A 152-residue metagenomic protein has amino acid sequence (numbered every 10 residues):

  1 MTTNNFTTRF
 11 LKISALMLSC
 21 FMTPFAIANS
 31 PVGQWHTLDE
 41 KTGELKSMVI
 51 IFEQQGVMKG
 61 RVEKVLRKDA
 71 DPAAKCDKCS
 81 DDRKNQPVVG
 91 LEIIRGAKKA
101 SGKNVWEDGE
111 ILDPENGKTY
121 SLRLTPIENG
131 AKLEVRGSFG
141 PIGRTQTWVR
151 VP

Functional and structural regions predicted by a protein language model:
T2-M17: Bacterial N-terminal signal peptides that target proteins for export
P24-A28: Sec/Tat signal peptide C-region and signal peptidase I cleavage site
N29-Q34, G102-G109, A131-E134: Short, hydrophobic/aromatic-rich segments at coil-to-beta transitions
H36, F52, V149: Residue-level detector of conserved, well-ordered beta-strand and adjacent loop positions that form binding/recognition
D39-E115, T119-L122: Central antiparallel beta-sheet cores of small beta-barrel/beta-sandwich binding domains
Q54, I127-N129: Structural motif
R61, E134-R136: Beta-strand residues in well-ordered beta-sheet regions across diverse protein folds
G130, F139-P152: Edge beta-strand at a domain terminus
